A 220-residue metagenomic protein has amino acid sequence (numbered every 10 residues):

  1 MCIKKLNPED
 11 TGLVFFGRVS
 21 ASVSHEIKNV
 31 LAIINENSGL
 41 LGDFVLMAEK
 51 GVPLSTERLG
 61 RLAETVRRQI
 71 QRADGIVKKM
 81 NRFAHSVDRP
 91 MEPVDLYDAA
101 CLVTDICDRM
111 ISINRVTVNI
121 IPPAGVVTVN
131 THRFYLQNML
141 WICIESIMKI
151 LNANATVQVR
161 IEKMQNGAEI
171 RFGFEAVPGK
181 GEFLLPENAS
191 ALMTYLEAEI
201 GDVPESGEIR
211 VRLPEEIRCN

Functional and structural regions predicted by a protein language model:
M1-F15, C219-N220: Conserved signal-transmission helix
C2, S22, L54, V77-M80: Hydrophobic alpha-helical segments, principally membrane-spanning helices and signal/leader peptides
C2-P8, I27-Q71, M91: Histidine phosphotransfer helical core of two-component systems
L13-L31: Helical H-box environment at the start of the DHp/HisKA dimerization domain of histidine kinases
V19, M47-G51, R82-S86: General structural signal for alpha-helix termini and helix-helix connectors
S22, I33-E36, L102, I142: Short, residue-level hotspots on alpha-helical faces of the histone-fold and other alpha-helical interaction modules
T65-V66, A73-N220: Core catalytic ATP-binding domain of two-component histidine kinases
